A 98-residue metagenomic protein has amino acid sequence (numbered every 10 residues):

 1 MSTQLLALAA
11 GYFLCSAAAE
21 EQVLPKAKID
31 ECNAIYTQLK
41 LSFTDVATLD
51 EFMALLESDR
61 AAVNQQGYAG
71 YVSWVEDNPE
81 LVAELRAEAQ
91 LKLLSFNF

Functional and structural regions predicted by a protein language model:
S2-F98: Mitochondrial intermembrane space
